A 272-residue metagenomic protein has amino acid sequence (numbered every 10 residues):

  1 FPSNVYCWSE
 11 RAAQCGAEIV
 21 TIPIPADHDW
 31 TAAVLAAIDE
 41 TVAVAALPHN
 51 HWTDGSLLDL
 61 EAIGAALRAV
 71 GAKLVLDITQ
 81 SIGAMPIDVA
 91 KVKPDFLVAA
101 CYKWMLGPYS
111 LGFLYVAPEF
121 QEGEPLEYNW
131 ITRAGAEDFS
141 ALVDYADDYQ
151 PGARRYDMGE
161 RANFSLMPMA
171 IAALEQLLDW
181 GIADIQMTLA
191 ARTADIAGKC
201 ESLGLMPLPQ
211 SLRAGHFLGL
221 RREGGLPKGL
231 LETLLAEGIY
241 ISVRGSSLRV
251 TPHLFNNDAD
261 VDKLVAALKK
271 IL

Functional and structural regions predicted by a protein language model:
F1-L272: Pyridoxal 5′-phosphate
